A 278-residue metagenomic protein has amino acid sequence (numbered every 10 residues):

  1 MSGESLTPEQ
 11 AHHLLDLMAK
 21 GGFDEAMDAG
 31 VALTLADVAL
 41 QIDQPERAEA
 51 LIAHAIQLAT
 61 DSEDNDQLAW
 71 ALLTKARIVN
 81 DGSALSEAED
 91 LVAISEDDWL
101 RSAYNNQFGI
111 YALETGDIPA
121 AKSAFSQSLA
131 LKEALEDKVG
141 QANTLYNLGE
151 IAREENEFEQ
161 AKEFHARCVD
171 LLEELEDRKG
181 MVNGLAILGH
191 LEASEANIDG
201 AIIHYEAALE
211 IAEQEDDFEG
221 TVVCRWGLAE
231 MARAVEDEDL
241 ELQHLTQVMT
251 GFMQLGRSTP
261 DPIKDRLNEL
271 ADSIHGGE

Functional and structural regions predicted by a protein language model:
M1-S95, M249, G256, L267-E278: Flexible inter-repeat linkers and adjacent short helices within tandem amphipathic alpha-helical repeat scaffolds
M18, A39, A59, V92-S95 (+7 more regions): Eukaryotic all-alpha helical interaction scaffolds
L33-Q41, D66-N80, W99-E114, F125 (+5 more regions): Conserved alpha-helical positions within TPR/SEL1-like repeat arrays
A48, D81-A84, A121, A161 (+2 more regions): Single-residue signature of alpha-solenoid repeat helices
I52, L85-A88, V92, F125-S128 (+6 more regions): Hydrophobic/aromatic packing residues within the alpha-helices of TPR/SEL1-like helical repeat arrays
E206, V222, E230-R257: TPR/TPR-like (Sel1-like) alpha-helical repeat modules
